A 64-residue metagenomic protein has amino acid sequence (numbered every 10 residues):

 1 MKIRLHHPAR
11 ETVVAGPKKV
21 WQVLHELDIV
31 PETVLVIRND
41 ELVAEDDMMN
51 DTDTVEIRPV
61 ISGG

Functional and structural regions predicted by a protein language model:
M1-G63: Ubiquitin-like/PB1-type beta-grasp interaction modules and other compact soluble beta-rich domains
